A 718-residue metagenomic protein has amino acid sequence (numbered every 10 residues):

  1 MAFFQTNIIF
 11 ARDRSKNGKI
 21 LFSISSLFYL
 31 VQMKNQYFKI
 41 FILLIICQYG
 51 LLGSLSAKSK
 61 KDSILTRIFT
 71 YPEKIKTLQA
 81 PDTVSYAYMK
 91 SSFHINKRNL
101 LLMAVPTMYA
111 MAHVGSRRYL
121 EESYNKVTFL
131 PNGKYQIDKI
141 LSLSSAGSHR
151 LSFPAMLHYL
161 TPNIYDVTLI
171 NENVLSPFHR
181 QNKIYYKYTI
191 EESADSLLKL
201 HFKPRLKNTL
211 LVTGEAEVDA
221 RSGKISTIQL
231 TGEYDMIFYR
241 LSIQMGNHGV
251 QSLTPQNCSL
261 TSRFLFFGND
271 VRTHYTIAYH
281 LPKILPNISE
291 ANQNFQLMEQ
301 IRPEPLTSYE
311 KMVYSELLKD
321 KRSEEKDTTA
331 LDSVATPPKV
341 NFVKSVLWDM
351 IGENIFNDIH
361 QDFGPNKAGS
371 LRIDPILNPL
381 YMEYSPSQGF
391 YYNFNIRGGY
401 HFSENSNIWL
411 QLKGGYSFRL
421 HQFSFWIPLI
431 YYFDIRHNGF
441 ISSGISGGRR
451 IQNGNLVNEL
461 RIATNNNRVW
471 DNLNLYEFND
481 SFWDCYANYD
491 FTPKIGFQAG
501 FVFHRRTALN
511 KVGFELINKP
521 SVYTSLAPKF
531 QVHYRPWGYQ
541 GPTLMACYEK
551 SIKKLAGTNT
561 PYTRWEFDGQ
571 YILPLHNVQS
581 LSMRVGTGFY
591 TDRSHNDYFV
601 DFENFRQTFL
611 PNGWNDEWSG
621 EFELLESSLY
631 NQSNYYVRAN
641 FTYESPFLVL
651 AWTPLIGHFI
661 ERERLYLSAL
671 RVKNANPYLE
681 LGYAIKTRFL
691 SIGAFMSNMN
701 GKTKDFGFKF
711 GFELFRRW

Functional and structural regions predicted by a protein language model:
A57-L197, R205-L211, Y275-E383, N474 (+5 more regions): Structured extracytoplasmic
I190, D195-Q296: Gly/Pro-enriched, hydrophobic low-complexity segments that function as extracytoplasmic propeptides/linkers
S226-G232, L260, L371-Y384, N395 (+11 more regions): Transmembrane beta-strand segments that form the barrel wall of outer-membrane beta-barrel proteins
N269-V271, S424-I427, G454-L460, L509-L516 (+5 more regions): Outer-membrane beta-barrel translocator domains and adjoining extracellular loop/strand segments of Gram-negative
Q388-Y392, H421-F425, N479-W483, P520-P528 (+6 more regions): Residues that define the transmembrane beta-barrel architecture of outer-membrane proteins
Y392-G398, I427-Y431, C485-Y489, A499-F501 (+8 more regions): Residues on the lipid-exposed face of transmembrane beta-strands in outer-membrane beta-barrel proteins
F402-L410, R436-I441, P493-A499, R506-A508 (+6 more regions): Repeated loop/turn-to-beta-strand initiation elements of outer-membrane beta-barrel proteins
F440-S446, R450-N458, R468-L473, W537-Y539 (+1 more regions): C-terminal outer-membrane beta-barrel translocator/porin domains of Gram-negative envelope proteins and their
